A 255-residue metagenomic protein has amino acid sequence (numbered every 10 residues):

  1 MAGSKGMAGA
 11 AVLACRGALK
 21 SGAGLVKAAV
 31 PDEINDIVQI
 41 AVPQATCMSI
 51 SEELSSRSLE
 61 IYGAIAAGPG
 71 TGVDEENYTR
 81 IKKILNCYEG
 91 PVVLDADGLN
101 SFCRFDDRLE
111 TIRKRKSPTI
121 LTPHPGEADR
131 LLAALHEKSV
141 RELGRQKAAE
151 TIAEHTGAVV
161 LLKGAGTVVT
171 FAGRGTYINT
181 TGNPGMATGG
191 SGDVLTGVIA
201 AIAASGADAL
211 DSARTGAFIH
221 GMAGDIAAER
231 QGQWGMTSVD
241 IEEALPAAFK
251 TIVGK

Functional and structural regions predicted by a protein language model:
M1-V93, N100-I120, P125-K255: Small-residue (G/A/S/T)-rich helix-start motifs and N-terminal tracts that mark the onset
